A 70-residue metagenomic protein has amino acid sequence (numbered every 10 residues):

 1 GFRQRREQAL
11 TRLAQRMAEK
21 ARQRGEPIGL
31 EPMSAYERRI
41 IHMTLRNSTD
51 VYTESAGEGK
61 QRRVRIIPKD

Functional and structural regions predicted by a protein language model:
G1-D70: RNA-contacting regions in translation and RNA-metabolism proteins, encompassing KH/S1 modules where present
